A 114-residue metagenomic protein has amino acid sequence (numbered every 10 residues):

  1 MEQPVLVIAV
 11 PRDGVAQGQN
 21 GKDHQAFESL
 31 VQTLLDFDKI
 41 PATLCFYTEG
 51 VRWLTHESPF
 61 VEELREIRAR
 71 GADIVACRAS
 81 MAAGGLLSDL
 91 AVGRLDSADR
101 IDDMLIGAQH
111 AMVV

Functional and structural regions predicted by a protein language model:
M1-E2, F37-D38, I67, D103-I106: Solvent-exposed alpha-helices and their adjacent loops that cap or buttress functional pockets in soluble metabolic
P4, A9-T48: Conserved mixed alpha/beta catalytic, RNA-binding, or beta-rich assembly cores of soluble enzyme, regulatory
D23-S29, S58-E62, R94-L95: Charged helix-capping and loop-helix junction motifs
V31, V61-R65, D102: Short amphipathic alpha-helical segments and helix-helix/interface helices
P41, G71, A108-Q109: Short, well-ordered alpha-helix to beta-strand connector turns
T43-C45, G50-F60: N-terminal beta-loop-helix "entrance" segment that forms/cooperates in small-molecule cofactor or anionic ligand
P59-L86: A glycine-rich helix N-cap at a beta->alpha junction
G84-V114: C-terminal structural segments of small proteins and small subunits
